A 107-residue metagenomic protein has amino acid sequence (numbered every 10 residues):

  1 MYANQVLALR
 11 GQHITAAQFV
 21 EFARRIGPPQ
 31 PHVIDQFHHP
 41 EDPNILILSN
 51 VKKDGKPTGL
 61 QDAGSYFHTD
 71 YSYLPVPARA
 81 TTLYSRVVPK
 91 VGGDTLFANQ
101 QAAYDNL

Functional and structural regions predicted by a protein language model:
M1-L107: Non-heme Fe(II) oxygenase catalytic core, chiefly the N-lobe of the double-stranded beta-helix
